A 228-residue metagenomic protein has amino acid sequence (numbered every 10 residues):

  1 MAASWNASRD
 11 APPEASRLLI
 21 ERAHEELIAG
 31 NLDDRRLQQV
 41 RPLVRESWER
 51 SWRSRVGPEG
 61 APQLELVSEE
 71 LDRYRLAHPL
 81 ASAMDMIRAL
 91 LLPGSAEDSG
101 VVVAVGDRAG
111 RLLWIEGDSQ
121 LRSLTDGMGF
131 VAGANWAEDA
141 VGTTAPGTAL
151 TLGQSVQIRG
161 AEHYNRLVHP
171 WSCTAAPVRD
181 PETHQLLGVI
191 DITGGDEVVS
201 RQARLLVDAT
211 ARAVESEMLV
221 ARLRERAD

Functional and structural regions predicted by a protein language model:
M1-A134, T148, Q157, P170 (+1 more regions): Intrinsically disordered, low-complexity terminal regulatory regions
E138-T143, A149-L167: Short loop/turn segments at beta-alpha junctions that line or gate ligand-sensing/allosteric surfaces
E162-Y164, V178, E197-V198: Short acidic/polar capping segments at secondary-structure boundaries
V168-P177: A short beta-strand signature within small-molecule sensing/ligand-binding domains used in signal transduction
